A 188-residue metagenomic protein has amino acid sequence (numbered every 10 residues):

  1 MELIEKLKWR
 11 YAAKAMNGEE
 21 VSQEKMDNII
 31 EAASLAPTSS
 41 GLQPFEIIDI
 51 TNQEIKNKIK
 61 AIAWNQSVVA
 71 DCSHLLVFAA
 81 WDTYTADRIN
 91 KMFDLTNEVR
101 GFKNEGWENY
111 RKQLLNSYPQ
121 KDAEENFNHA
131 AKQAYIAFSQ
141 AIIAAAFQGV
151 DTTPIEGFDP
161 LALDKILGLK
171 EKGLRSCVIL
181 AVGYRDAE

Functional and structural regions predicted by a protein language model:
M1-E188: Acidic, surface-exposed loops and disordered segments
